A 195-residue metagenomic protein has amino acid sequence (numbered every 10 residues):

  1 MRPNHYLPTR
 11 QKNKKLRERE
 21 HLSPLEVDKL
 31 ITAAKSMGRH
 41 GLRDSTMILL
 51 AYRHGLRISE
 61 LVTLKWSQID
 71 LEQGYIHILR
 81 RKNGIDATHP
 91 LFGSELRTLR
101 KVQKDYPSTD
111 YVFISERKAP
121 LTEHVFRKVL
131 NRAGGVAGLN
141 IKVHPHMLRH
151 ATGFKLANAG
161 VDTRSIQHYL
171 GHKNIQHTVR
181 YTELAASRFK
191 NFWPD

Functional and structural regions predicted by a protein language model:
M1-D195: Conserved catalytic core of the tyrosine transesterase superfamily
